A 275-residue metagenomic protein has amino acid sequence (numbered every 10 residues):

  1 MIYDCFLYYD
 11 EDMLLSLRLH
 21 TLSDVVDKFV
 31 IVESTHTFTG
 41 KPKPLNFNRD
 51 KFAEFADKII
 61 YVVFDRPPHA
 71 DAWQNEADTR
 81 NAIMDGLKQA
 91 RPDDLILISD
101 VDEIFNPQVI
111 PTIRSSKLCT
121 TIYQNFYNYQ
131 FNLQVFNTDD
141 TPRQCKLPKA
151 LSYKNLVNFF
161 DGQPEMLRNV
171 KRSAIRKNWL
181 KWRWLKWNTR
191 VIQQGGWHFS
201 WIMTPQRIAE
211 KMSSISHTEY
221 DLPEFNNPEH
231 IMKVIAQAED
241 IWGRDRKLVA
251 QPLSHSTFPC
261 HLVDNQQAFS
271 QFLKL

Functional and structural regions predicted by a protein language model:
M1-D24, Y220, D264-L275: N-proximal low-complexity "stem/linker" segments adjacent to membrane-targeting elements
D4-D10, V32-E33, I98-V101, I122-N125: Short His-Asn-centered micro-motif
E11-I31, F38-F47: Short, well-formed alpha-helical segments that are part of the catalytic scaffolds of diverse glycosyltransferases
V30-V32, I60-V62, L97, T120 (+2 more regions): Hydrophobic/aromatic beta-strand patches that form the interior of the parallel beta-sheet core in alpha/beta enzyme
H36-I98, N106-P111: Active-site-proximal specificity loops/subdomain of glycosyltransferases
E103-H217, D221: Conserved catalytic core of nucleotide-sugar-dependent glycosyltransferases
W187-L275: C-terminal accessory extensions appended to soluble enzyme cores
